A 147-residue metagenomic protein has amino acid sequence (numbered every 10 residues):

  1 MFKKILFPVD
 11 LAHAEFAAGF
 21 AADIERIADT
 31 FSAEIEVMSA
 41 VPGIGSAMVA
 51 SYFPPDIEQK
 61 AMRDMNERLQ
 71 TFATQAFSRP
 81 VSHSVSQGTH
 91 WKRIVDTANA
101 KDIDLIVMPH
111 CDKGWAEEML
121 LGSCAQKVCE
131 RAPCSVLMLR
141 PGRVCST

Functional and structural regions predicted by a protein language model:
M1-G19, E130-T147: Intrinsically disordered or low-complexity boundary/linker segments at protein termini and domain junctions
K3-S51: Small/aliphatic-rich secondary-structure junction motif
V9, S39-A40, H110-C111, R140-P141: Short secondary-structure boundary segments
M38-D64, S146-T147: Acidic, proline/glycine-rich short linear motifs
V85-R93: Charged docking surfaces used in two-component/phosphorelay signaling
T97-D104: Glycine-rich phosphate-binding loop signature in dinucleotide/nucleotide-binding domains
M108-E130, C145-T147: Glycine-rich, Arg-bearing micro-motifs that act as flexible, cationic patches
